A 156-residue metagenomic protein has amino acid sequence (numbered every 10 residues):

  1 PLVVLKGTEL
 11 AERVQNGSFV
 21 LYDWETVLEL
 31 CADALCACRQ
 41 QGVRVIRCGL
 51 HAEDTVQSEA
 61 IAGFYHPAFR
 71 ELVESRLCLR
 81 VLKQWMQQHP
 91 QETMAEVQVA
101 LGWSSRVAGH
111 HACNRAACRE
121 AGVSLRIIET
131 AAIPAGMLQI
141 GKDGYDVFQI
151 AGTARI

Functional and structural regions predicted by a protein language model:
P1-T93: C-terminal scaffold of the Radical SAM
D54-I156: Radical SAM enzyme core and accessory elements
